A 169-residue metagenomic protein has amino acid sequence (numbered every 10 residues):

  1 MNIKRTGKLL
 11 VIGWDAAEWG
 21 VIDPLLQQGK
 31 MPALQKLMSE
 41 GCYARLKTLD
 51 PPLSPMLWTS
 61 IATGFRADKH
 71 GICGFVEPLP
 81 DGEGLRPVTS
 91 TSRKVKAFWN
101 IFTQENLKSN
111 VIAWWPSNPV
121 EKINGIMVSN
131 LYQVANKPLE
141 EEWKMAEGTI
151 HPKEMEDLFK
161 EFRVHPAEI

Functional and structural regions predicted by a protein language model:
M1-R5: Basic/polar N-terminal segments that are highly enriched at the extreme N-terminus, encompassing both cleavable
T6-D23, L37, I61, F102: Beta-strand elements within well-structured catalytic alpha/beta cores of enzymes that handle phosphate/sulfate esters
I12, P24, V88-S92: Short, charged/polar micro-motifs that form catalytic or ligand-binding hotspots
W14-A17, Q27, C42, T48-P51 (+3 more regions): An acidic- and aromatic-residue-enriched active-site/binding cleft used to recognize and process polar
E18, G29, L53, S90-K94: Short, glycine/acidic-rich beta->alpha junctions
E18, L26-K30, C42, R66 (+2 more regions): Hydrophobic/aromatic-lined pockets within catalytic cores
I22-S60, K108-N110: Short, structured active-site-proximal loop/turn typified by the sulfatase FGly-forming signature C/S-X-P-X-R
F65-I169: His/Asp/Glu-rich, glycine-adjacent segments that coordinate divalent cations and/or stabilize oxyanion chemistry on
